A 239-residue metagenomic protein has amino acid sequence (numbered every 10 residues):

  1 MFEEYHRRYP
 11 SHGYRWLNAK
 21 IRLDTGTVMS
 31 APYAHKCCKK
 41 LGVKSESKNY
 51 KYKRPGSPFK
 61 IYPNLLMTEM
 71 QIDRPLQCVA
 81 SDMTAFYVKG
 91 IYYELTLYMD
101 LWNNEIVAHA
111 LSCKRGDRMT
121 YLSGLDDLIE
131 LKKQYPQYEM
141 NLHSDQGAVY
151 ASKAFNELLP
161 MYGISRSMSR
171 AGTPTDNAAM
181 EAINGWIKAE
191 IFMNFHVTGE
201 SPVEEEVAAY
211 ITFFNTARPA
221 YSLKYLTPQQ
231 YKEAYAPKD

Functional and structural regions predicted by a protein language model:
M1-P75, T173, T227-A236: Basic, flexible linker segments flanking DNA-binding modules in nucleic acid-interacting mobile-element proteins
F2-H6, I21, T25, A110 (+4 more regions): Short amphipathic alpha-helical interaction patches enriched in hydrophobic/aromatic residues with interspersed Lys/Arg
L17, A34, C38, L66 (+11 more regions): Mobile genetic element proteins and their domesticated derivatives, centered on retroelements and DNA transposons
S47-Y50, L142-Q146, P160-A179, F195-E200: RNase H-like polynucleotidyl transferase catalytic core
T68, I72-V107, L111-R115: An active-site-proximal beta-strand-loop segment
A110-Y135: Active-site beta-loop-alpha junctions of metal-dependent nucleic acid enzymes, especially the RNase H-like/DDE
Y135-Y150, P174, L226-P228: Acidic/histidine-rich, metal-coordinating catalytic segments
K153, P160-I164, W186-D239: C-terminal domain-tail junction helix/linker
